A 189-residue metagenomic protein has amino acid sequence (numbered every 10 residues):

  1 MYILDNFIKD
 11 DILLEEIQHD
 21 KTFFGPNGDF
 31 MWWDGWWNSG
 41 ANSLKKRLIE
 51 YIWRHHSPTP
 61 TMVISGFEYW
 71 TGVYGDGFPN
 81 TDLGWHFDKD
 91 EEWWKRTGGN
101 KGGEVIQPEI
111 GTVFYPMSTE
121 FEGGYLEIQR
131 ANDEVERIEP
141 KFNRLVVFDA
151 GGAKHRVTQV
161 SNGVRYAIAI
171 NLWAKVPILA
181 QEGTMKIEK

Functional and structural regions predicted by a protein language model:
M1-L145, G152-K189: Fe(II)/2-oxoglutarate oxygenase catalytic core
